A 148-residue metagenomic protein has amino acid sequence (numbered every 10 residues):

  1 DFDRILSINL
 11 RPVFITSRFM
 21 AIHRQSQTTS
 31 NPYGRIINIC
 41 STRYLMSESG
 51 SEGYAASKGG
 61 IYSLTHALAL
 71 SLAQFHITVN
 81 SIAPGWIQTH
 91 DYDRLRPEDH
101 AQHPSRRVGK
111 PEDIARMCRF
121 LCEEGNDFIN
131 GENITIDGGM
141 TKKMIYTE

Functional and structural regions predicted by a protein language model:
D1-D3, D99: Substrate-binding pocket helix/loop in short-chain dehydrogenase/reductase
S17, S57, T65: Active-site helix of classical SDR
I22, L70-S71, D127: Alpha-helical segment proximal to the catalytic Tyr-Lys
S41: Residue(s) in the substrate-gating loop at a strand-loop-helix junction that position the organic substrate next
M46, R119, N130-E148: Short C-terminal tail/terminal secondary-structure segment of NAD(P)H-dependent dehydrogenase/reductase domains
M46-A55, A67, T147: Active-site loop-to-helix junction immediately N-terminal to the catalytic Tyr of the SDR YXXXK motif in Rossmann-fold
A73, T78, I129-G131: Short, small/polar-rich loop/turn modules that mediate ligand/substrate recognition or access, typified
